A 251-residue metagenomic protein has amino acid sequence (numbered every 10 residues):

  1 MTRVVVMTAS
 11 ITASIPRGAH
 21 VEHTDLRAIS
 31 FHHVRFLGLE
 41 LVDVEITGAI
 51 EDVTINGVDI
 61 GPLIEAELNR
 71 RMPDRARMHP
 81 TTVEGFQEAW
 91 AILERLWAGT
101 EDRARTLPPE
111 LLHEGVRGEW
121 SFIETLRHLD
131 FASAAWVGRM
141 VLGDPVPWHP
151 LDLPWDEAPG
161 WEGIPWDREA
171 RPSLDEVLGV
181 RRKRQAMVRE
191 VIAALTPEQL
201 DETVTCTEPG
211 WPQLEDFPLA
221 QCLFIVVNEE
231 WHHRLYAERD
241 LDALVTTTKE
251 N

Functional and structural regions predicted by a protein language model:
M1-E67: Tandem repeat scaffolds
L63-A89, V137-Q185, L244-N251: Short, helix-capping/interhelical loops that line the mouth of catalytic, cofactor-, or ligand-binding pockets
V83-E94, E119-L126, L174-R181, A220-L223: Amphipathic, non-membrane alpha-helical segments in soluble helical-bundle scaffolds
A89-L96, T100, A132, S173 (+3 more regions): Alpha-helical packing segments of well-folded alpha/beta enzyme cores
R95, R105-L107: Charge-dense, helix-prone N-terminal extensions
E101-R103, R117: A preference for well-ordered globular domain cores that mediate specific macromolecular interactions or catalysis
P109-G163, A186, T203-N251: Short, contiguous alpha-helical
D144-V146, I192-D201: Proline-centered turn/helix-capping motifs that create local helix->coil transitions or kinks
